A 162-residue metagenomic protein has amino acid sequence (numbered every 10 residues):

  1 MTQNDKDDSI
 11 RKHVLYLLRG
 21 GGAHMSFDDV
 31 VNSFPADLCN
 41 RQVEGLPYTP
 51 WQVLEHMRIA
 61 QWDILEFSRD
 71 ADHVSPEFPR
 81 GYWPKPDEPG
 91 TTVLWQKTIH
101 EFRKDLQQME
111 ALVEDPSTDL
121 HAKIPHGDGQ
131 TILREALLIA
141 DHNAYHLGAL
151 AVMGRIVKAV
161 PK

Functional and structural regions predicted by a protein language model:
M1-N4, D8, V14-L18, P89-Q96 (+1 more regions): Charge-dense, low-complexity intrinsically disordered segments
N4-D7, R11-L18, H24, D28-V31 (+2 more regions): Short, contiguous alpha-helical
K85-K123, R134-I139: Acidic/histidine-rich alpha-helical segments that form the ligand environment of transition-metal centers
